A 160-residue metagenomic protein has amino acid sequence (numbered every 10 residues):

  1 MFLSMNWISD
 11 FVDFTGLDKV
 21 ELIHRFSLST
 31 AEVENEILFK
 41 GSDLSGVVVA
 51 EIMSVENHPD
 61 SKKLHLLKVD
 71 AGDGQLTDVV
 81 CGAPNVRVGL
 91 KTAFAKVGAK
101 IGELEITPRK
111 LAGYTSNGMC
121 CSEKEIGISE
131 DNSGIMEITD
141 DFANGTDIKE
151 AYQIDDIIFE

Functional and structural regions predicted by a protein language model:
M1-E160: Phosphate-backbone binding interfaces of nucleic-acid-interacting proteins
